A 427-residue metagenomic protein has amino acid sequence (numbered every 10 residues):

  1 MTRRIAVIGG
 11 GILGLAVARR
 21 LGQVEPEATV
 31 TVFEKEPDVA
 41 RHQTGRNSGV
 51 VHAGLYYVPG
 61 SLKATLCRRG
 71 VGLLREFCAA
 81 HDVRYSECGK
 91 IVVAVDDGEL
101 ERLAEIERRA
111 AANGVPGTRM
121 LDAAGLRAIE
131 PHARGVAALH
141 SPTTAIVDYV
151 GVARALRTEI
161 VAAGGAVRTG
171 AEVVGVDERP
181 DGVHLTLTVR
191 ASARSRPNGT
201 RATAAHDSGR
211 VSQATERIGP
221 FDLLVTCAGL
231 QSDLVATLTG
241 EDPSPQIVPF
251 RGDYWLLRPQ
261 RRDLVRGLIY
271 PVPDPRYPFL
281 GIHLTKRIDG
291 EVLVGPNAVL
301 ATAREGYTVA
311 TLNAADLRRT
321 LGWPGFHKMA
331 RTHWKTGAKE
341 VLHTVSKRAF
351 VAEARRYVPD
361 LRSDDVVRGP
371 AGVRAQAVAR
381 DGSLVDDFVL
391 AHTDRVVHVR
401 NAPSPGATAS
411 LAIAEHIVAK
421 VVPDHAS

Functional and structural regions predicted by a protein language model:
M1-L13, T31: Beta1/beta-strand and adjacent pyrophosphate-binding region of the FAD-binding site in flavoprotein oxidoreductases
A16, V176-D181, L185-R190, G219-L312: Flavin-dependent oxidoreductases
G22-G45: Glycine-rich FAD pyrophosphate-binding loop
A40-G70, H81-Y85, A301-K335: Glycine-rich active-site loop/strand segments that organize a redox cofactor
G49-G125, G135, G281-I282, E291-L293 (+1 more regions): Dinucleotide-binding Rossmann-like beta1-alpha1 core, especially the glycine-rich loop that anchors the ADP
V58-R69, V93-R102, L139-T158, R168 (+2 more regions): Short beta-strand to alpha-helix junction loop
L139-V189, F221, L411-V422: Helical element adjacent to the flavin cofactor pocket in flavoenzyme catalytic cores
V309, T320-S427: C-terminal catalytic lobe of FAD-dependent flavoproteins
